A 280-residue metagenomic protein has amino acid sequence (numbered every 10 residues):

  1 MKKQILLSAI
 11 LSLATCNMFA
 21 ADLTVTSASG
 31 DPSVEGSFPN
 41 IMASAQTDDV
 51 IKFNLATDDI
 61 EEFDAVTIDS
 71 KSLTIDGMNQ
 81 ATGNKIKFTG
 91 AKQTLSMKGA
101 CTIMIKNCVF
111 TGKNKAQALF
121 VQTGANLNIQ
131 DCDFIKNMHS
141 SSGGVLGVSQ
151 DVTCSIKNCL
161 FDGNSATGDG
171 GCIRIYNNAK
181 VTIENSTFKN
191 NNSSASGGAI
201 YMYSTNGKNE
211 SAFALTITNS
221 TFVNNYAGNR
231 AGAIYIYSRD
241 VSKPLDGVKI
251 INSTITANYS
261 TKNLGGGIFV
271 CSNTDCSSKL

Functional and structural regions predicted by a protein language model:
I5-A14: Sec-dependent N-terminal signal peptides
C16-A20: Sec/Tat signal peptide C-region and signal peptidase I cleavage site
S29-V34, P39, V50-L73, I86-G90: N-terminal extracellular ligand-recognition/capping segment immediately after the signal peptide
D58-E62, S72-A118, Q130, K136-M138 (+1 more regions): Right-handed parallel beta-helix/beta-spiral solenoid domain characteristic of secreted/periplasmic
D69-M78, L95-N107, F120-D133, G147-N158 (+6 more regions): Surface-exposed loop/turn motifs in large extracellular/passenger domains
T89-T94, K113-L119, M138-G144, S165-C172 (+3 more regions): Short glycine/acidic-rich loop motifs that flank beta-strands on beta-rich extracellular proteins
L160-F161, G171, F188: Solenoidal tandem-repeat scaffolds enriched in leucines and small polar residues
